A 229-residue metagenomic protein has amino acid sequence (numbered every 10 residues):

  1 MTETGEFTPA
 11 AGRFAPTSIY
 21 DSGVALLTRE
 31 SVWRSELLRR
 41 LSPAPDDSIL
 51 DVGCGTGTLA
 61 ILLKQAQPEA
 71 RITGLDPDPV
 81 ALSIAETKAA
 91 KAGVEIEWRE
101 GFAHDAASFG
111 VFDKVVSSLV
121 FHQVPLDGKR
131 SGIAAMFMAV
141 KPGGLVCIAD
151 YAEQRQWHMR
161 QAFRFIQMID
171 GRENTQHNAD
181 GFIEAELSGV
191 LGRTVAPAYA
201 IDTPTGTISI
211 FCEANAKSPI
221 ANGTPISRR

Functional and structural regions predicted by a protein language model:
T2-S42: Conserved class I S-adenosyl-L-methionine
S48, G143-L145: Short glycine-centered segments of the SAM/dcSAM-binding site in methyltransferase folds
L50, T56-H104: Class I SAM-dependent methyltransferase SAM/SAH-binding core
A107-V115: A short acidic, Gly/Pro-enriched loop at the edge of an enzyme's catalytic core that lines a small-molecule cofactor
K114-D127: A short SAM/SAH-binding and catalytic strip from SAM-dependent methyltransferases
R130-P142: A short glycine-rich, Lys/Arg-flanked "PGG" loop and its adjoining helix->strand segment in the class I
A149-L191, P197-T205, S209: C-terminal alpha-helical "lid/dimerization" subdomain adjacent to the S-adenosyl-L-methionine
F211-R229: C-terminal lobe and adjacent flexible extensions of AdoMet/dcAdoMet transferase-like proteins
